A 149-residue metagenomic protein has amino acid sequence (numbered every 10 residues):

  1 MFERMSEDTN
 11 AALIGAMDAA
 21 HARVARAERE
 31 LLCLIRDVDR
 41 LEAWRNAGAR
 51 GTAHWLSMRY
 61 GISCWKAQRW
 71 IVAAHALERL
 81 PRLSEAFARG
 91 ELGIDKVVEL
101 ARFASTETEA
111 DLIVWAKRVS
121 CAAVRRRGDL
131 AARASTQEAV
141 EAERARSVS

Functional and structural regions predicted by a protein language model:
M1-S149: Short helix-coil boundary/hinge micro-motifs
